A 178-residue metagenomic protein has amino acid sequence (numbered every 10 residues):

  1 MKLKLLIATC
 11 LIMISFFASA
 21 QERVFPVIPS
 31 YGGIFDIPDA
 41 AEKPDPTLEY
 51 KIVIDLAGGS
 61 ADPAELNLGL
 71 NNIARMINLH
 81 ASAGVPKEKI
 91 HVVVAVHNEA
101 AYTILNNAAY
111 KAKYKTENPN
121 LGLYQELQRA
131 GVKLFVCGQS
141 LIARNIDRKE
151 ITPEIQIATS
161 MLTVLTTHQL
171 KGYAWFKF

Functional and structural regions predicted by a protein language model:
M1-I7: Bacterial N-terminal signal peptides that target proteins for export
S15-F17: N-terminal signal peptide c-region/cleavage motif recognized by signal peptidases
Q21-G32, N107-F178: A cross-taxonomic marker for long C-terminal extensions/tails that follow the last structured domain
D45-P63, I104-A108: Acidic/histidine-rich, surface-exposed loop or edge segments in extracytoplasmic proteins
K51-D55, V92-V96, K133-V136: Structural recognition of the beta-strand scaffold that forms the well-ordered cores of secreted hydrolase catalytic
G59-G69, K87, E117, A158: Solvent-exposed, acidic/flexible segments
L66-V85: Histidine-anchored nucleotide/phosphate-binding helix
K87-I104: Acidic helix-start/capping segments at beta-turn-to-alpha-helix junctions
